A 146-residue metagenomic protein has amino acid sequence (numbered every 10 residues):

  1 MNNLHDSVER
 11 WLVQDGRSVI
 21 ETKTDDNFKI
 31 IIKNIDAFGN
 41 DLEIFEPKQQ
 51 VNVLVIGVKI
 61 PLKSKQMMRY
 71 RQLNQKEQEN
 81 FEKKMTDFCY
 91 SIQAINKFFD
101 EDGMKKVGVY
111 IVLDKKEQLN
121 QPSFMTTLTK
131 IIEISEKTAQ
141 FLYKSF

Functional and structural regions predicted by a protein language model:
M1-V55: Charge-rich, low-complexity N-terminal segments
K33-F38, G57-S64, Y110-D114: Secondary-structure transition/turn motif
N52-V55, D102-K115: Glycine-rich, often proline-containing surface loops adjacent to acidic residues and nearby aromatics that form
K59-K106: Short, internal acidic amphipathic alpha-helical interface segments that mediate docking to partner proteins
K115-T126: A short acidic/glycine-rich loop-to-helix N-cap element
T126, K130-F146: Mixed-charge, glycine-accented linear interaction segment located at domain edges/termini
